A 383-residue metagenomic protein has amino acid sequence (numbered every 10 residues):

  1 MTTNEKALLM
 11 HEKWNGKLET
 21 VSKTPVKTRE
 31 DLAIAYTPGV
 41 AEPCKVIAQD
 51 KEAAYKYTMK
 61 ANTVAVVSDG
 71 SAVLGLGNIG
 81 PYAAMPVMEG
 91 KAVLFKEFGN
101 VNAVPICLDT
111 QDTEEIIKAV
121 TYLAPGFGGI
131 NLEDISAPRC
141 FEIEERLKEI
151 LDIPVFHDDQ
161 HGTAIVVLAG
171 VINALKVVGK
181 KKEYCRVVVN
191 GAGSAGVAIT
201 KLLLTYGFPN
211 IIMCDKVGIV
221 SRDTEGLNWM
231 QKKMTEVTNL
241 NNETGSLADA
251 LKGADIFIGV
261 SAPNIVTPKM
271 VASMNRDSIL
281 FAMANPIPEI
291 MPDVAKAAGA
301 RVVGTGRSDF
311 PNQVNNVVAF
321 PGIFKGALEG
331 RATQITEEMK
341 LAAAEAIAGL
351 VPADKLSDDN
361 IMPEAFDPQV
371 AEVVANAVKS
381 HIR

Functional and structural regions predicted by a protein language model:
M1-I153, A375, H381: N-terminal ligand-binding/catalytic initiation module
E12, Y55-K60, K96-E97, Y122-A124 (+8 more regions): Solvent-exposed alpha-helices and their adjacent loops that cap or buttress functional pockets in soluble metabolic
D69-S71, I79, L108-D109, D134-A137 (+5 more regions): Short, ordered loop/turn segments at secondary-structure junctions
L74, P81-G99, H157, I165-A262: Glycine-rich phosphate/diphosphate-binding loop of Rossmann-like nucleotide-binding domains
P105, N131-D134, V155-D158, V189 (+4 more regions): General beta-strand structural signal in soluble alpha/beta enzymes
D158-D159, A282-R383: Adenosine-phosphate binding glycine-rich loop
K232-R301, R307-D309: Rossmann-like adenosine-cofactor binding region
